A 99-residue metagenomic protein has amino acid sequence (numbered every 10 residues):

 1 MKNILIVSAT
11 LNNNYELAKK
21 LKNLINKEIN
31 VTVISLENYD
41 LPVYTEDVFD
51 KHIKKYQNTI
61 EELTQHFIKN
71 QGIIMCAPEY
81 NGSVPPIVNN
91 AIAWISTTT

Functional and structural regions predicted by a protein language model:
M1-E28: N-terminal beta1-alpha1 ligand-phosphate binding loop
L5-I6, V33, M75: Structural beta-sheet core signal
N12-N13, Y39, G82-S83: Short alpha-helical
K19-K22, E46-F49, V88-I92: Short, glycine/charged-enriched secondary-structure capping and boundary segments
L21, I25-T32, I87, T98-T99: FMN-binding flavodoxin-like domain, especially the glycine-rich phosphate-binding loop
T32-V43, T97-T99: Mobile beta-alpha loop/short-helix "lid" or hinge segments that flank ligand
E37-K55: N-terminal beta-loop-helix "entrance" segment that forms/cooperates in small-molecule cofactor or anionic ligand
I53-T99: Helix-loop-strand module that forms the ligand-binding subsite of alpha/beta enzymes
